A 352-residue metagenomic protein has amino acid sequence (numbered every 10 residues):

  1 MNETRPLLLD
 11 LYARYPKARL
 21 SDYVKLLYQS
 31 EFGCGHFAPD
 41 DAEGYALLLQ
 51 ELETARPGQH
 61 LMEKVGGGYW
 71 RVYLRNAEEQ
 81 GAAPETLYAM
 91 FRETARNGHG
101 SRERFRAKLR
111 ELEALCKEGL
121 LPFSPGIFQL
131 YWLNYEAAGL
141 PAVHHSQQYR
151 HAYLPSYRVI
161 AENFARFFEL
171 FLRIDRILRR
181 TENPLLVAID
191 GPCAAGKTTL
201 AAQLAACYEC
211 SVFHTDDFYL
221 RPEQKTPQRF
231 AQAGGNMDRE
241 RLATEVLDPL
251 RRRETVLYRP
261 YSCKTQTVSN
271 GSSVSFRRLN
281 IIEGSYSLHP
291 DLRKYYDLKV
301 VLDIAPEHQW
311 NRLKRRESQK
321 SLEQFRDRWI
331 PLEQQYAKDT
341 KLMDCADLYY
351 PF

Functional and structural regions predicted by a protein language model:
M1-Q148: Long, basic/Gly/Ser/Thr-rich N-terminal segments that mediate initial subcellular attachment or targeting
A152-R179: N-terminal pre-Walker A segment at the start of P-loop NTPase domains
E182-V187, R277: Pre-Walker A (Motif I) flank of P-loop NTPase domains
P192: P-loop (Walker A) phosphate-binding loop of NTP-binding proteins
K197: Conserved lysine of the Walker
S211-H214, L220-V274, L279: Conserved nucleotide-sensing/catalytic segment adjacent to the nucleotide-binding pocket in NTP-handling enzymes
V268-R316: ATP-dependent NMP and nucleoside kinases share a basic, alpha-helical "lid"
